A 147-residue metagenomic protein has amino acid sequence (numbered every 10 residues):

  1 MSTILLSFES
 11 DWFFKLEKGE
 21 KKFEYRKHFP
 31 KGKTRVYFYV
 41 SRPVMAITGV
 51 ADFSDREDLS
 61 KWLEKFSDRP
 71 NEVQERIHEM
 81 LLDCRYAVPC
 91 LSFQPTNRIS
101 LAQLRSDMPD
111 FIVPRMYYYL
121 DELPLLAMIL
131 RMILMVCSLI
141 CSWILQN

Functional and structural regions predicted by a protein language model:
M1-F29, M45-T48, R56-N147: Contiguous surface segments at macromolecular interaction interfaces
H28-F38: Short coil-to-beta transition motif at edge beta-strands of beta-rich domains
S41-P43: Short polar/acidic secondary-structure junctions
